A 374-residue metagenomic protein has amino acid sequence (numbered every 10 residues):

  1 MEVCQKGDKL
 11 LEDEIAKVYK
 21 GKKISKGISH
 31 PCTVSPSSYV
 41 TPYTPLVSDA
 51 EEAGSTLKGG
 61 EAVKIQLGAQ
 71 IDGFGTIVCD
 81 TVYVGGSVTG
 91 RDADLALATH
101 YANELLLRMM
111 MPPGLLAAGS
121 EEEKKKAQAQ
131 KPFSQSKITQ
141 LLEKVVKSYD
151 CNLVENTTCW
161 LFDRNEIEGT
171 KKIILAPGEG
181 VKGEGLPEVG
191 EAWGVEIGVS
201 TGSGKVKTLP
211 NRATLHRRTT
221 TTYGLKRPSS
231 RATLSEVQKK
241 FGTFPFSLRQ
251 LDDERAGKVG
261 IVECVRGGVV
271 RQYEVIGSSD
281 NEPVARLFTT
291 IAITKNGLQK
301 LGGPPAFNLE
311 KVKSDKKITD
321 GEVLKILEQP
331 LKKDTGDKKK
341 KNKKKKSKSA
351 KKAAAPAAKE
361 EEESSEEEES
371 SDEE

Functional and structural regions predicted by a protein language model:
M1-E374: Active-site neighborhoods and metal-handling regions in enzymes and metal-associated proteins
